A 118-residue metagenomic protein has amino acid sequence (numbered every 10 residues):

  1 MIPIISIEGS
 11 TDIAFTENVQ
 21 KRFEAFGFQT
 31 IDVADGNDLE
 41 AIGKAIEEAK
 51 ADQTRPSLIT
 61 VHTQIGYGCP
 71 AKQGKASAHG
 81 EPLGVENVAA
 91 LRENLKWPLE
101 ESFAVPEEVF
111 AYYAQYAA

Functional and structural regions predicted by a protein language model:
M1-Y116: Glycine-rich ThDP/TPP pyrophosphate-binding loop and its adjacent helix/strand module within ThDP-dependent enzymes
